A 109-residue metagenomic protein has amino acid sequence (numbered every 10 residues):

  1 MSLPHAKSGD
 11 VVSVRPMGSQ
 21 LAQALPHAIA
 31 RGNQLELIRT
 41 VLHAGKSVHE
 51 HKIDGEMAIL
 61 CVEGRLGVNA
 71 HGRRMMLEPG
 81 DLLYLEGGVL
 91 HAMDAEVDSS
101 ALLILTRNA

Functional and structural regions predicted by a protein language model:
M1-Q34, N69: A short, N-terminal "cap"/entry segment at the start of jelly-roll beta-barrel domains of the cupin/DSBH fold
A22-Q23, E36-I53: Conserved short histidine dyad/triad with adjacent acidic residue
V41, I53-G67: Short, conserved beta-strand element in jelly-roll/cupin
V62-E63, E78-P79, V97: A cytosolic small-molecule/anion-sensing beta-strand core signal
G72-G87: Short acidic-glycine-tyrosine-enriched beta hairpin
G87-A109: Ligand-binding loop in jelly-roll beta-barrel domains
